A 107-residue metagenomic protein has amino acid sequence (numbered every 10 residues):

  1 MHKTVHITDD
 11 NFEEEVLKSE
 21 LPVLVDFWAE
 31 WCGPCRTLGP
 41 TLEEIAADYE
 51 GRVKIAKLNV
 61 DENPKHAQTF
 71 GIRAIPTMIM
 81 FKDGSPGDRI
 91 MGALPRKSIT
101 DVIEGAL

Functional and structural regions predicted by a protein language model:
M1-L24, W28-K54, E62-T77, K82-L107: Proteins that catalyze or organize thiol-disulfide redox chemistry and the adjacent proteostasis machinery handling
K57: Conserved residues in the N-terminal Rossmann fold of short-chain dehydrogenase/reductase
